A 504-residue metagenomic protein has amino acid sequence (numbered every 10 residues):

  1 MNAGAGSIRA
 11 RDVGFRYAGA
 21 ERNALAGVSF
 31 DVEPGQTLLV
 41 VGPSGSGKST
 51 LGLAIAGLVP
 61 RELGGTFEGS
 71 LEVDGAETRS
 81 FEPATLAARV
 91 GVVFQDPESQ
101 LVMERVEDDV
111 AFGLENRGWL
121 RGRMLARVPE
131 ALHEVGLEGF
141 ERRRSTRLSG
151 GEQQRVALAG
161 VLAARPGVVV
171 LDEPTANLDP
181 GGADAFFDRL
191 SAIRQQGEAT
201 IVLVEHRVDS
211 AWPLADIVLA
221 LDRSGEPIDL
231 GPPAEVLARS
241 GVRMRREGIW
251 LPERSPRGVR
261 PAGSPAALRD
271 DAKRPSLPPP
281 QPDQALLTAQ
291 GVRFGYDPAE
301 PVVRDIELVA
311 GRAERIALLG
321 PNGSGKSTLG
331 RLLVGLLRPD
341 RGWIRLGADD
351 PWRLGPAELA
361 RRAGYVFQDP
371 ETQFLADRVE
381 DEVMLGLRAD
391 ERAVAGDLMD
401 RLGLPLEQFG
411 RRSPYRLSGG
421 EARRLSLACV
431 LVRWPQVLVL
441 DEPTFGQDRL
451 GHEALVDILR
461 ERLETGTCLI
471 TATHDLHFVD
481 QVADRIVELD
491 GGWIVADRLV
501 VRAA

Functional and structural regions predicted by a protein language model:
A56, V334: Helix-to-loop junction immediately C-terminal to a conserved catalytic motif
G64-A76, G342-D350, L359: Conserved ABC transporter NBD signature motif
G122-F140, R392-Q408: Conserved ABC ATPase "signature" region
R144-L148, E152, S413-L417, E421: Conserved ABC ATPase signature
L162, V430-L431: ABC ATPase C-loop
V169-D172, L438-D441: Catalytic Walker B motif of ABC-type/P-loop ATPase nucleotide-binding domains
E205-H206, T473-H474: H-loop/switch region of ABC-family ATPase nucleotide-binding domains
G225-G248, W493-A504: Conserved beta-strand-loop-alpha-helix hinge in the C-terminal portion of ABC ATPase nucleotide-binding domains
